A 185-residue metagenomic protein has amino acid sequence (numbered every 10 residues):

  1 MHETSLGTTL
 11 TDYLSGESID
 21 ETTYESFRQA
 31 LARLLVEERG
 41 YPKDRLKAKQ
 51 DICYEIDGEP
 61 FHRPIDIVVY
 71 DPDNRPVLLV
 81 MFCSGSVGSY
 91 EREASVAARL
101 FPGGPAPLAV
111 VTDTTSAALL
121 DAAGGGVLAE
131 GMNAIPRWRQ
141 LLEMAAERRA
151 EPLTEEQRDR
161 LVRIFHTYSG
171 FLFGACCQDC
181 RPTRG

Functional and structural regions predicted by a protein language model:
M1-P107, S116-A118, A122-G185: A short, conserved, highly charged catalytic patch centered on acidic carboxylates
V110: A short glycine-rich, hydrophobically flanked beta-strand micro-motif that places a catalytic Asp/Glu for divalent metal
